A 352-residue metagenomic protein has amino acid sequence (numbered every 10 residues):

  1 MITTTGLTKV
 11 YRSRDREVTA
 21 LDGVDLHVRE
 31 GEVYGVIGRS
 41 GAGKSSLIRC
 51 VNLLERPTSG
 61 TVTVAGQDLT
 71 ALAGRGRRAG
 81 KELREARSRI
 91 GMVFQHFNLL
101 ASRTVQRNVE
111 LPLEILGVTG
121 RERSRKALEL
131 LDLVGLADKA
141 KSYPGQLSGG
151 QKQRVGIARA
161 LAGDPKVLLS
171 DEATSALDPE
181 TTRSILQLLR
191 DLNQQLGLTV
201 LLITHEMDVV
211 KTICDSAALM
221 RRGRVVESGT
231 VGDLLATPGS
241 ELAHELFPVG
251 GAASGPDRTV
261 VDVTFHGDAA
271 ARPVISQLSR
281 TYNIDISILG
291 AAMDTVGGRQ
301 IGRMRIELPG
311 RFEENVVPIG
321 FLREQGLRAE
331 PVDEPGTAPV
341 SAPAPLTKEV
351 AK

Functional and structural regions predicted by a protein language model:
S13-R16, L69-G91, I115, G120-R121 (+1 more regions): ABC ATPase NBD coupling module
I37-R39: The feature captures the beta-strand-to-loop junction immediately N-terminal to the Walker
N52: Helix-to-loop junction immediately C-terminal to a conserved catalytic motif
Q67-A71, E110, E114-G117, R121-D138: Conserved ABC ATPase "signature" region
R103-L111: Short coil-to-helix segment of the ABC ATPase nucleotide-binding domain corresponding to the Q-loop/switch region
S142-G145, A162-G163: Conserved signature/switch motifs of ABC ATPase nucleotide-binding domains
S228-G229, T237: ABC ATPase "signature
